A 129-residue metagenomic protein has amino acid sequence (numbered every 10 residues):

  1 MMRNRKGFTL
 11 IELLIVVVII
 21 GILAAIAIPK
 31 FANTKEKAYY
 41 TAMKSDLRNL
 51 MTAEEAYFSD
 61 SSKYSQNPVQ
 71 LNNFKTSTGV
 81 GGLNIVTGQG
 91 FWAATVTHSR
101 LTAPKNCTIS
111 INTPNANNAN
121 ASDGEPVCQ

Functional and structural regions predicted by a protein language model:
M2, Y40, A93-A94: Conserved short hydrophobic patches within well-ordered secondary structure
M2-F31: N-terminal single-pass transmembrane signal-anchor helix
V17, K44, M51: Conserved catalytic core of two-component sensor histidine kinases
K30-L47: Aliphatic-rich helix starts adjacent to a transmembrane/signal segment
T52-Q129: Periplasmic/extracellular, small/polar-rich flexible segments of pilin-like filament-forming proteins
